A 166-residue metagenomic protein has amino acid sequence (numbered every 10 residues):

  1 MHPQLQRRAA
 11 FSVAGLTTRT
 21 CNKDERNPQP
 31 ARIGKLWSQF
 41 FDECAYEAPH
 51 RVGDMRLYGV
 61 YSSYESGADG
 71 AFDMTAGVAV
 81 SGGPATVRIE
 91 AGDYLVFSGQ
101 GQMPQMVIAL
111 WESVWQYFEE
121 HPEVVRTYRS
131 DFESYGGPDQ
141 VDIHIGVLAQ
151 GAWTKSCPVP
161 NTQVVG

Functional and structural regions predicted by a protein language model:
M1-G166: A solvent-exposed interaction/effector surface
